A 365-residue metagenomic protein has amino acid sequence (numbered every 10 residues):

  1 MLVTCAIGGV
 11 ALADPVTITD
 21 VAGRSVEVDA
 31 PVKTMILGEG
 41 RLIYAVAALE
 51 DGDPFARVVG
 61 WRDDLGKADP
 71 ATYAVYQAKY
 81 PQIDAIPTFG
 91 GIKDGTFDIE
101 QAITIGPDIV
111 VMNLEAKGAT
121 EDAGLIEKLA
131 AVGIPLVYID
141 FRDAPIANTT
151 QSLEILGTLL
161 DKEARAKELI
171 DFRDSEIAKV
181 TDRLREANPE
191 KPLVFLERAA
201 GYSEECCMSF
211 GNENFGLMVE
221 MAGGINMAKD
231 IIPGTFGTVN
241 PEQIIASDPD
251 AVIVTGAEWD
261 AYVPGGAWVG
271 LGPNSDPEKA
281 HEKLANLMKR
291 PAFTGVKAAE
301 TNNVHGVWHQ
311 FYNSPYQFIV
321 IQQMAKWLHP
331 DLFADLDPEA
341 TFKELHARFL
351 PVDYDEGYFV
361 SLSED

Functional and structural regions predicted by a protein language model:
M1-C5: Sec-dependent N-terminal signal peptides of Gram-positive bacterial secreted proteins and lipoproteins
L12-D365: N-terminal ligand-binding lobe of clamshell/alpha-beta domains
